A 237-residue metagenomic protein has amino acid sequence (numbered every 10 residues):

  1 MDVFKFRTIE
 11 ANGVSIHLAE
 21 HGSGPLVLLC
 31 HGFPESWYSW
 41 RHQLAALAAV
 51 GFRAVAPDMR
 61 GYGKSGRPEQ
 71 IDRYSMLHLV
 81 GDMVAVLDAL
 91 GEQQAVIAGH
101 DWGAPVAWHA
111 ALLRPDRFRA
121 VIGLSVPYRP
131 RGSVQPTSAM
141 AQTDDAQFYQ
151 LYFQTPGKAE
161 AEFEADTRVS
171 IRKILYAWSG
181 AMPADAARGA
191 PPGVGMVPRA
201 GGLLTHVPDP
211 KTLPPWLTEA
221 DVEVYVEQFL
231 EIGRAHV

Functional and structural regions predicted by a protein language model:
M1-S15: N-terminal cap/lid segment of alpha/beta-hydrolase-fold proteins
D2, I16, K64-G66, I71-A98 (+1 more regions): Flexible "cap/lid" subdomain of the alpha/beta-hydrolase fold that forms the substrate-access gate
K5, L29, V55, A98 (+1 more regions): Conserved Rossmann-like nucleotide-binding pocket used by diverse enzymes that bind dinucleotide cofactors
T8, S23-P25, G32, A190 (+2 more regions): Intrinsically disordered, low-complexity regions
A11, M59, V126: Active-site donor-binding loop signature of nucleotide-sugar glycosyltransferases
V14-G66, V86: Conserved HGGG/HGGXW glycine-rich cap/lid loop of the alpha/beta-hydrolase fold
